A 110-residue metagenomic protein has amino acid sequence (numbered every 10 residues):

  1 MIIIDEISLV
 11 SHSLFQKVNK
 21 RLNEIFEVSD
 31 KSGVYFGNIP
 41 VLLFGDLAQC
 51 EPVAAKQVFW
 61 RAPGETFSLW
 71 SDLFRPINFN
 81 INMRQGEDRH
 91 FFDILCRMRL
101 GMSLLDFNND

Functional and structural regions predicted by a protein language model:
M1-D110: Conserved ATP-binding/catalytic motifs of P-loop helicase motor domains
